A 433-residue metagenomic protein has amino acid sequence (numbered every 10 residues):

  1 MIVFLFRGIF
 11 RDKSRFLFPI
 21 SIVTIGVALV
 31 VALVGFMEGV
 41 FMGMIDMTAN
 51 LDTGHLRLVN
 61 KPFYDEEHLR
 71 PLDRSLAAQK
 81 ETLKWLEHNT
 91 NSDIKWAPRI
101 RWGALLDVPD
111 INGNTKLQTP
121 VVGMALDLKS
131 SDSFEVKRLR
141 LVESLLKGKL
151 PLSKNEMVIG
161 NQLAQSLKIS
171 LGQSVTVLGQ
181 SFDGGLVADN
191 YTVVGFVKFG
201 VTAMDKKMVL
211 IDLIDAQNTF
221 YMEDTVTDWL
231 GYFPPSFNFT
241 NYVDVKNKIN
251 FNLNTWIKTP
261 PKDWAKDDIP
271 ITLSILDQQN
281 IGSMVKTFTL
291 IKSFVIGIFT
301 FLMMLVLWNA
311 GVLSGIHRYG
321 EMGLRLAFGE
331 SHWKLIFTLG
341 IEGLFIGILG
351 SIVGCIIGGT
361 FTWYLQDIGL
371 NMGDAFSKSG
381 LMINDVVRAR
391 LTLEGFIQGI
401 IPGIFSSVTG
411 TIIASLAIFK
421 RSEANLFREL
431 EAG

Functional and structural regions predicted by a protein language model:
M1-A32, F41, N50, W333 (+1 more regions): N-terminal Sec/SRP start-transfer signal
K13-V40, K286-E321, L344-I357, I401-T409: Hydrophobic alpha-helical transmembrane segments of multi-pass inner-membrane transport and secretion
A28-L58, F63-Y64, T362-L365, G369: Alpha-helical transmembrane segments
V40, N241-L305, S314-I316: Peri-transmembrane interface segments
L56, L163-A164, T225-N252: A short beta-strand structural signal in non-transmembrane regions
K61-Y64, P71-D224: A structural signal for hydrophobic secondary-structure junctions, strongest on transmembrane helix-loop-helix units
I352-I400, I412-L416: Short helix-loop junctions at transmembrane helix boundaries
